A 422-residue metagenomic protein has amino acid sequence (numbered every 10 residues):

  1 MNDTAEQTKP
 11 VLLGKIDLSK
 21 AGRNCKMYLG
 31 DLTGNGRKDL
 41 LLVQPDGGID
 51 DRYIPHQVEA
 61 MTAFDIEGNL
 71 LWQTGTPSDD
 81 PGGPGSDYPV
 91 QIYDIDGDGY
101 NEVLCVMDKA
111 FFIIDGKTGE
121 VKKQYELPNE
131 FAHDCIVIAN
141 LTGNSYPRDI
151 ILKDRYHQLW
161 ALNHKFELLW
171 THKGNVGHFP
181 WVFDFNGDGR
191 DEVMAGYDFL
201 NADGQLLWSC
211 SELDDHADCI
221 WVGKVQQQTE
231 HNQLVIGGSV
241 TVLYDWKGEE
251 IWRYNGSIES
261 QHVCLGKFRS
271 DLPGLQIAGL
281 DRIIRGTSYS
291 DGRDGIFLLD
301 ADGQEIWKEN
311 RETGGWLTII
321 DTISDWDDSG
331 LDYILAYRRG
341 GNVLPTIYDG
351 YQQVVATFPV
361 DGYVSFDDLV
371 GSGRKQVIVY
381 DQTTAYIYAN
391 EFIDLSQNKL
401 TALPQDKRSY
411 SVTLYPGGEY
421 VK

Functional and structural regions predicted by a protein language model:
M1-K422: Beta-propeller-forming repeat regions
